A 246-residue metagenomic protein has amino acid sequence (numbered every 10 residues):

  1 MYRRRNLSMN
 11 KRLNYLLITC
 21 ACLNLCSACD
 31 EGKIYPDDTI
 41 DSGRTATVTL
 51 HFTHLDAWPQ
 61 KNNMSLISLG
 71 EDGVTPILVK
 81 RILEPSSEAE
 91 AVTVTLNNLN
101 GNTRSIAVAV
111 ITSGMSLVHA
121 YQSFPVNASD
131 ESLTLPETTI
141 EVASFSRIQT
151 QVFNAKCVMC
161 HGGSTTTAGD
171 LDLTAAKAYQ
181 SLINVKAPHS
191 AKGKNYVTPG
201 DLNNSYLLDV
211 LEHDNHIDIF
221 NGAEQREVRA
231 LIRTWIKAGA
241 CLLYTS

Functional and structural regions predicted by a protein language model:
L25-A28: C-terminal motif of bacterial Sec signal peptides marking the signal peptidase cleavage site
E31-G32, T112-E137: Structured interaction patches on ligand/partner-binding surfaces of diverse proteins
E71, L78-I82, S146-N154, V158-R226: Solvent-exposed helix-loop boundary motif
P76-E88, S123-V126: Solvent-exposed serine/threonine-rich low-complexity stretches and specific carbohydrate-binding patches
A91-R104: Short Pro-Gly-centered beta-turn/loop motif in secreted/extracellular proteins
N102-S113: A short, solvent-exposed beta-strand micro-motif common in secreted/extracellular proteins
S132-Q151: Electrostatic cytochrome c docking/interface patches
Y244-T245: Conserved small/polar residues in nucleotide/adenosyl-binding loops
